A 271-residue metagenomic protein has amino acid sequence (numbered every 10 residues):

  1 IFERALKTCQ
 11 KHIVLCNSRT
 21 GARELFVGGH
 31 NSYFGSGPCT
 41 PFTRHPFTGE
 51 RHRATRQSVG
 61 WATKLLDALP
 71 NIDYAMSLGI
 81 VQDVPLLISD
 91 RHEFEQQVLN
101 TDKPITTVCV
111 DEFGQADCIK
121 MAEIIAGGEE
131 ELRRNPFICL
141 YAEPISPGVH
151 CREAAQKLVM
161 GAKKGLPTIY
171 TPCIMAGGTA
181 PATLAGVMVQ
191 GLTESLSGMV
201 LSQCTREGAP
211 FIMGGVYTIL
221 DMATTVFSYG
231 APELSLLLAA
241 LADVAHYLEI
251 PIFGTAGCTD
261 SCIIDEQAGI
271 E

Functional and structural regions predicted by a protein language model:
F2-E50: Glycine-rich, N-terminal phosphate-binding loop and its surrounding beta-alpha-beta segment
A54-E271: Helix-rich catalytic cores of soluble enzyme domains
